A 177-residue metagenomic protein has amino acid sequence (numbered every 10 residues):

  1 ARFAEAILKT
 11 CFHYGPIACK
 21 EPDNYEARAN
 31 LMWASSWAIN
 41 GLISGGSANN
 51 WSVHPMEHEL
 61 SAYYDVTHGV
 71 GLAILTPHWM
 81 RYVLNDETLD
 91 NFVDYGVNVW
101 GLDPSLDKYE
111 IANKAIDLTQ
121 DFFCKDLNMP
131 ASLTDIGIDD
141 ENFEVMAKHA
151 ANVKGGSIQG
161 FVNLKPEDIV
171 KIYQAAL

Functional and structural regions predicted by a protein language model:
A1-L118: Active-site segments that bind and position negatively charged phosphate/pyrophosphate groups
V99-L177: C-terminal charged capping/lid subdomain of soluble metabolic enzymes
